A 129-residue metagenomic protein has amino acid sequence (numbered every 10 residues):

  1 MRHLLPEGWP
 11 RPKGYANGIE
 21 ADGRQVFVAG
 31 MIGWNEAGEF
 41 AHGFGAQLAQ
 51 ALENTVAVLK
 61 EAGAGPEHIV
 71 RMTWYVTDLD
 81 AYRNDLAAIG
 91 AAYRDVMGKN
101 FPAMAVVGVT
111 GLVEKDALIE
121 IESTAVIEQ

Functional and structural regions predicted by a protein language model:
M1-V70, V76-Q129: N-terminal presequence-like segments and the immediate start of the first folded domain
